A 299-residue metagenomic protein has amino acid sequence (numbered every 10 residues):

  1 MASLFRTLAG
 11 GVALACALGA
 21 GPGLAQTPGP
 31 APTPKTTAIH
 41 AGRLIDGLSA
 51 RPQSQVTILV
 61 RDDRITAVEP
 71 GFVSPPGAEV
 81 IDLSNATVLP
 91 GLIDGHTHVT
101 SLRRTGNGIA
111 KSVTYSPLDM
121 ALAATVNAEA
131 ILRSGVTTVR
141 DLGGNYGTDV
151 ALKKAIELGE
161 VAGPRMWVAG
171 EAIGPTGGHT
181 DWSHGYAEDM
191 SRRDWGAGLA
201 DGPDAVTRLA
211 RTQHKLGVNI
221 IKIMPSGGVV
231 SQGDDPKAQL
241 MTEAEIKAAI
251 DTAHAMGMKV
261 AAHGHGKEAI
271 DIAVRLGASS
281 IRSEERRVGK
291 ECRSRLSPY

Functional and structural regions predicted by a protein language model:
A9-A20: Bacterial N-terminal signal peptides
G23-A25: Boundary at the C-terminal end of the N-terminal hydrophobic targeting segment
G29-K35, L44, L48-L89, A110: Histidine-rich, glycine-flanked metal-binding segment
A86-E160, T176-T180, A244, E268-A269 (+1 more regions): Metal-associated gating/positioning segment near the N- to mid-region
I93-T97, V139-R140, M166-G170, I221-I223 (+2 more regions): Hydrophobic faces of well-ordered beta-strands that scaffold small-molecule active sites in alpha/beta enzyme cores
I109-L122, M190-R208, K259: Active-site mouth loops of central-metabolism enzymes
V136-T137, V161-R165, V218-N219, M256-M258 (+1 more regions): Short, well-ordered coil/turn segments that N-cap beta-strands
T176, M224-R293: Active-site core of metal-dependent hydrolases
